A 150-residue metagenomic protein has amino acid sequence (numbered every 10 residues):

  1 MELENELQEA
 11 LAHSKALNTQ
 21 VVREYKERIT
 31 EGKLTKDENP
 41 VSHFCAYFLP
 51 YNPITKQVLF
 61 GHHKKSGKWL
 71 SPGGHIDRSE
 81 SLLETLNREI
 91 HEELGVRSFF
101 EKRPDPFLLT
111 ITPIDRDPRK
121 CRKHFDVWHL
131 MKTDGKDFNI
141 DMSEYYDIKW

Functional and structural regions predicted by a protein language model:
E2-A12, R122, D137-W150: Nudix hydrolase/Nudix homology domain
A12-Y47: Acidic, metal-coordinating catalytic segment for phosphate/diphosphate chemistry, firing primarily on the Nudix
H43, H63, H75, R122-H124: Histidine-centered active-site/metal-ligand motif
A46, K56, F125-V127, Y146: Change "...and in nucleic-acid phosphodiester-cleaving endonucleases..." to "...and in nucleic-acid processing enzymes
P50, L130-K132, K149: Short, well-ordered beta-strand micro-motif
I54-V96: Conserved Nudix-box catalytic region and its N-terminal flanking loop in Nudix hydrolases and closely related
G95-D137: Active-site segment of metal-dependent pyrophosphate-handling enzymes, primarily the Nudix hydrolase catalytic core
